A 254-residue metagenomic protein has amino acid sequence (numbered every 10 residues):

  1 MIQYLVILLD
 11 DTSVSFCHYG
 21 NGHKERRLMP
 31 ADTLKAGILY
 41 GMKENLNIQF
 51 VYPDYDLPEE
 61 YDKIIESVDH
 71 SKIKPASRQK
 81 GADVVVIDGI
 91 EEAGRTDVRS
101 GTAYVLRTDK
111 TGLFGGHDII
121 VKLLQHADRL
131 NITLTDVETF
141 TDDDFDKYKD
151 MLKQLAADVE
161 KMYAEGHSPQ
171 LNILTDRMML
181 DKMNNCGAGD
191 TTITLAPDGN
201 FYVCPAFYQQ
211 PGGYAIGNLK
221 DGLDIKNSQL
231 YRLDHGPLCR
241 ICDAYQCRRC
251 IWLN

Functional and structural regions predicted by a protein language model:
M1-A36, Y40, E44, R249: Canonical Radical SAM [4Fe-4S] cluster-binding loop centered on the CxxxCxxC motif and its immediate flanking residues
M1-Q3, E44-I48, D69-S71, D128 (+1 more regions): Short, well-ordered coil/turn segments that N-cap beta-strands
L9, Y52, L106-T108: Short beta-strand/turn micro-motifs composed of small residues that flank or help shape donor/cofactor-binding pockets
D11-T12, I38-D97: Conserved SAM/AdoMet-binding glycine-rich loop
S13-C17, N185, L238-I241, Q246: The −1 position to Zn-ligating cysteines in a subset of zinc-ribbon hairpins
K24, M29, D83-P197, Y202 (+1 more regions): Radical SAM enzyme [4Fe-4S]-AdoMet core and its adjacent flexible, acidic and glycine-rich loops/tails across
N47-I48, V84, R129-N131, I241 (+1 more regions): Residues at the N-termini of beta-strands
A206-N254: Flexible mid-to-C-terminal extensions adjoining Fe-S/redox cofactors in radical SAM and related proteins
